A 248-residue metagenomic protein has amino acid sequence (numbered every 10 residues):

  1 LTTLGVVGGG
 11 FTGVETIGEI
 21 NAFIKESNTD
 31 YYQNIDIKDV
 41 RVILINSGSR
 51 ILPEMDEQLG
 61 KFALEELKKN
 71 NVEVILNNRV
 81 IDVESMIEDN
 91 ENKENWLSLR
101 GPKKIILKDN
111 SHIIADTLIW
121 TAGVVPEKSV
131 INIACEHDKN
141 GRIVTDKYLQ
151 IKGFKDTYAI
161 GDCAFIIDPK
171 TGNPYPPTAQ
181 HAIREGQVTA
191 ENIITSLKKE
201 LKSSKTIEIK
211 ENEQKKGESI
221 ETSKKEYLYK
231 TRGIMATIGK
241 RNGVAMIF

Functional and structural regions predicted by a protein language model:
L1, K104, N110-R184, V188: FAD-site-proximal beta/loop scaffold in flavoenzymes
T2-T12: Beta1/beta-strand and adjacent pyrophosphate-binding region of the FAD-binding site in flavoprotein oxidoreductases
T3-L4, E19-I81: Rossmann-like dinucleotide-binding cores of NAD(P)H-dependent redox enzymes
G9, S47, D162, K240: Cofactor-binding loop segments of dinucleotide-utilizing enzymes, especially the Rossmann-like FAD- and NAD(P)+-binding
T12, R50, V125: Conserved Rossmann-like nucleotide-cofactor binding loop
I17, V124-P126, R241: Short glycine-rich anion-binding loops that position phosphate/pyrophosphate groups of nucleotides and phosphorylated
L76-P102: A conserved short coil-to-beta-strand element within the FAD-binding core of flavoproteins
E185-F248: C-terminal, flexible cofactor-proximal segment of oxidoreductases
